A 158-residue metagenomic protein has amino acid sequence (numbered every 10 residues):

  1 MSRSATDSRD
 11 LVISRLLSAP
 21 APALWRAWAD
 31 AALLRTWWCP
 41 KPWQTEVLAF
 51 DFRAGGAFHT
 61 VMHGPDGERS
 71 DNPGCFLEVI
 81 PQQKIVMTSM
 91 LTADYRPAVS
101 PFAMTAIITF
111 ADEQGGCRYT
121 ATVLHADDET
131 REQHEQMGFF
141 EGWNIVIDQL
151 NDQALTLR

Functional and structural regions predicted by a protein language model:
M1-Q44: Hydrophobic ligand-binding cavity/cleft-lining segments
S8-S14, A21, T45, A57 (+4 more regions): Intrinsic-disorder/low-complexity, polar/charged segments enriched in Ser/Thr/Lys/Arg/Asp/Glu/Gln
V12-I13, A32-R69: Short beta-edge strand/loop motif at the mouth of beta-sheet-based domains
R15, V47-A49, N72-E78, A103-A111: Hydrophobic/aromatic beta-strand elements that line small-molecule binding cavities or substrate pockets in beta-rich
A21-P22, D51-R53, L77-I85, T109-R118: A short, structured loop/turn motif at beta-sheet edges
L24, L34, F58, F76 (+4 more regions): Hydrophobic pocket/interface hotspot
A57-T88: Helix-adjacent hinge/juxtasegments
T88, Y95-E141: Beta-strand/loop substructures that line and gate deep hydrophobic ligand-binding cavities in soluble
